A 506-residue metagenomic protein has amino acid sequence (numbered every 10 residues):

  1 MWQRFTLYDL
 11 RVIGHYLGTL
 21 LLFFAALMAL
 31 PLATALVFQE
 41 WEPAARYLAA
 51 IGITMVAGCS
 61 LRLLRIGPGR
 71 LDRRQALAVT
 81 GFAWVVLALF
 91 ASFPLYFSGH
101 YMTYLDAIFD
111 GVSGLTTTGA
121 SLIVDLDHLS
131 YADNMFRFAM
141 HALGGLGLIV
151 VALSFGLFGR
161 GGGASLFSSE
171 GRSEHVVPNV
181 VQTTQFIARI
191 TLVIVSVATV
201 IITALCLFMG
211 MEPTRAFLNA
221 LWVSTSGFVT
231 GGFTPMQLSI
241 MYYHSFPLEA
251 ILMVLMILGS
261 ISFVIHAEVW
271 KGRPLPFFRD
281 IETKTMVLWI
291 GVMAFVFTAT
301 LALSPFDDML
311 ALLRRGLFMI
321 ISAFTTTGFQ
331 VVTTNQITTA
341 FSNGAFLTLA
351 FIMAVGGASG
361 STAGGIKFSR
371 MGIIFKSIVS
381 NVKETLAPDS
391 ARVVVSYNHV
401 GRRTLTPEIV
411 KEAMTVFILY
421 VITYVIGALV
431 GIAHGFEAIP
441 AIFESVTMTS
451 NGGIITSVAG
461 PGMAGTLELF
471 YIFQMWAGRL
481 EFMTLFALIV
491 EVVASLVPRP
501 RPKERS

Functional and structural regions predicted by a protein language model:
M1-S506: Membrane-proximal intracellular helices of multi-pass ion channels
